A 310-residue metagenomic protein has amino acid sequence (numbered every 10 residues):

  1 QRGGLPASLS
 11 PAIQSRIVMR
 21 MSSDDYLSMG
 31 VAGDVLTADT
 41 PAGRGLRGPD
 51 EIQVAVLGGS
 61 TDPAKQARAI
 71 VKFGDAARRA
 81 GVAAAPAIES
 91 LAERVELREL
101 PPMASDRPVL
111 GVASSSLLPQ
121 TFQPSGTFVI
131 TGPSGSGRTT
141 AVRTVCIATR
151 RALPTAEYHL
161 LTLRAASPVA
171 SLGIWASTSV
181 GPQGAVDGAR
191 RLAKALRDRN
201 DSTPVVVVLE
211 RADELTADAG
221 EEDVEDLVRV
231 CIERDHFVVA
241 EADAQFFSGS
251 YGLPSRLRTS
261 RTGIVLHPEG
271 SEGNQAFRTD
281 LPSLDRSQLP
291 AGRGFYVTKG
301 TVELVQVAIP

Functional and structural regions predicted by a protein language model:
Q1-M21, A104-T262: P-loop NTPase catalytic phosphate-binding loop
L5-T121, S125, G249-P310: Phosphate-binding and hydrolysis-coupling loops of NTP-dependent motor/remodeling domains
